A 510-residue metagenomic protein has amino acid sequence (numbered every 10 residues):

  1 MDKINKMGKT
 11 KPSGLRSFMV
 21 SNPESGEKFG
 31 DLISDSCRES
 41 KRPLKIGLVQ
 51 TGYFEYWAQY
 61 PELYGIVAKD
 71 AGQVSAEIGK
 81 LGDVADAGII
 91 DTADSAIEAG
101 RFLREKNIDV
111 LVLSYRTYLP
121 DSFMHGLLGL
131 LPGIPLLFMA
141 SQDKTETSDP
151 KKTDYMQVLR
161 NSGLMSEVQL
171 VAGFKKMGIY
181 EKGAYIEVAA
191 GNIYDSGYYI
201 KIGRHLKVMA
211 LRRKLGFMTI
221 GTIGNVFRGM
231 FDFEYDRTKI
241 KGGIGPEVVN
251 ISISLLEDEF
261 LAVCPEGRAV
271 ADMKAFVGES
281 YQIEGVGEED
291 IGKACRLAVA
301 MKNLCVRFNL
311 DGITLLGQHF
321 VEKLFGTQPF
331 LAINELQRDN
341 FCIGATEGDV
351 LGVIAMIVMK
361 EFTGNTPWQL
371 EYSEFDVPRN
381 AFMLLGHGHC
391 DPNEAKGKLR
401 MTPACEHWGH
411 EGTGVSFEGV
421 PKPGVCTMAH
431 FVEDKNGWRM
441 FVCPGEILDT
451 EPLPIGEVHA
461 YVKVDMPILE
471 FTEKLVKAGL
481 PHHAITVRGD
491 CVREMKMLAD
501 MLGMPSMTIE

Functional and structural regions predicted by a protein language model:
M1-S17: Short, low-complexity, charge-dense intrinsically disordered segments
L15, S21, L164, G317-H319 (+3 more regions): Functionally engaged cysteine thiol sites
F18-A172, K176-I179, G183-R212, F217-G221 (+2 more regions): Metallocofactor- and cofactor-centric catalytic cores in central/energy metabolism, strongly enriched
Q50, G317, L370-E374: Active-site proximal loops enriched in glycine and acidic residues that flank catalytic Cys/His/Asp and coordinate
M230-F231, E322, E451: Short active-site-adjacent structural elements
D272-F362: Long, internal scaffold/assembly segments composed of regular secondary structure
R338-L453: C-terminal catalytic subdomain
H410-E510: Extended hydrophobic packing segments that form well-structured cores
